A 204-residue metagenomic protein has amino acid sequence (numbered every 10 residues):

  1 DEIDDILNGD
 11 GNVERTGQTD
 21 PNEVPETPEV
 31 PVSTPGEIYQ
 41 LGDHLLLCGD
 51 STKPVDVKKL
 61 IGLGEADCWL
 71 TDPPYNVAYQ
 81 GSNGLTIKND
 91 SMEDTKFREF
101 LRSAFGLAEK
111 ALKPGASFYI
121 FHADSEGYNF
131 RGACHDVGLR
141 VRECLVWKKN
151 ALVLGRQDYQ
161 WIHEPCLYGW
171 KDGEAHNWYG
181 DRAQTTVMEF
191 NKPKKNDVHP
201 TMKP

Functional and structural regions predicted by a protein language model:
D1-P204: Core catalytic lobe of class I
